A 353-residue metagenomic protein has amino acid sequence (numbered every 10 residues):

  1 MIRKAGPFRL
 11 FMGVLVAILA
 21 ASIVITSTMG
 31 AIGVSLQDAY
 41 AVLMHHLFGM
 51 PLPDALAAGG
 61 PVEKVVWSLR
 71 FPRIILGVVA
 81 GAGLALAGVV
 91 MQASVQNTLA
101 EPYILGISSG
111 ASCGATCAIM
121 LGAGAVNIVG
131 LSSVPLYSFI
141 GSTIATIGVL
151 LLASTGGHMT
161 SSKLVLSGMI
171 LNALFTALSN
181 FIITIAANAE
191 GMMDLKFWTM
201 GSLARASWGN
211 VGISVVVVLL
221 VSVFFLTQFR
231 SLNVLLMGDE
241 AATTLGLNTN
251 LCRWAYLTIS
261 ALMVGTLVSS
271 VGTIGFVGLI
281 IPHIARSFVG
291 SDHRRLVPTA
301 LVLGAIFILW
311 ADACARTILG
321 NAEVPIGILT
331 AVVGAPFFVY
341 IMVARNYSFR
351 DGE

Functional and structural regions predicted by a protein language model:
M1-E353: Alpha-helical transmembrane segments in inner-membrane proteins
